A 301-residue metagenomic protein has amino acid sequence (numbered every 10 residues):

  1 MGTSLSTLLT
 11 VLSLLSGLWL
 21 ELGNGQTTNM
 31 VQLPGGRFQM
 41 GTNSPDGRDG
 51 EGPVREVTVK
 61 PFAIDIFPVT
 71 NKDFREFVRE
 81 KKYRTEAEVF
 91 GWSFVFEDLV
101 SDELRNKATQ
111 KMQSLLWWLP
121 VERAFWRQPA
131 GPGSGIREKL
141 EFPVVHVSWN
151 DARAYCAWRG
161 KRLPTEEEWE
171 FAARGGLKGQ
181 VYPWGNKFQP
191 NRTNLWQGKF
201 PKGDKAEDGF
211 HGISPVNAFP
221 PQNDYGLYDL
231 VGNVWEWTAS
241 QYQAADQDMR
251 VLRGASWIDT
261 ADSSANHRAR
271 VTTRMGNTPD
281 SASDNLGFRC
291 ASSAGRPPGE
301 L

Functional and structural regions predicted by a protein language model:
M1-T7: Positively charged n-region of N-terminal signal peptides that target proteins for export
T7-W19: Cleavable N-terminal signal peptides of Sec/SRP-targeted secreted and luminal proteins
G25-T27: Boundary at the C-terminal end of the N-terminal hydrophobic targeting segment
Q32-L33, Q39, N43-S44, R84 (+3 more regions): Functional-site microenvironments in short loops/helix caps that host divalent-cation chemistry
G47-G52: C-terminal, low-complexity/hydrophilic appendages and adjacent surface loops of extracellular/periplasmic anionic
E56-F62: A short N-terminal beta-strand-loop micro-motif at the entrance of redox/enzyme domains
I66, N71-V78, S148-A154, E170: Short, solvent-exposed alpha-helical surface patches in non-cytosolic proteins
D284-P298: Short, structured beta-strand segments at or near domain termini in extracellular proteins/domains
